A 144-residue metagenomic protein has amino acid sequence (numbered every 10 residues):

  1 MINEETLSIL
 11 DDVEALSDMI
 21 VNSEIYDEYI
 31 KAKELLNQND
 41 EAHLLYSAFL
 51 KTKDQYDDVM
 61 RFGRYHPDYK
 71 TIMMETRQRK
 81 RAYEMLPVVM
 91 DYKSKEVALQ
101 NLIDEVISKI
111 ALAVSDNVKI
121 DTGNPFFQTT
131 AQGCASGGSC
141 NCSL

Functional and structural regions predicted by a protein language model:
N3, L10-E34: Short, charge-rich amphipathic alpha-helices with coiled-coil/heptad character
T6-I9, I25, F49, I72: Generic alpha-helical segment signature
S17, D57, R77-K80, Q100 (+2 more regions): Structural signal for well-ordered, non-membrane alpha-helices
D40-K95: Amphipathic alpha-helical segments
L44-S47, N117, Q132: Cysteine-dense, low-complexity repeat segments
E84-G123: A contiguous, mid-protein "functional segment" used to position or interact with cofactors/ions or partner subunits
N124-L144: Cysteine-cluster motifs in flexible loop/terminal segments that predominantly coordinate metals
